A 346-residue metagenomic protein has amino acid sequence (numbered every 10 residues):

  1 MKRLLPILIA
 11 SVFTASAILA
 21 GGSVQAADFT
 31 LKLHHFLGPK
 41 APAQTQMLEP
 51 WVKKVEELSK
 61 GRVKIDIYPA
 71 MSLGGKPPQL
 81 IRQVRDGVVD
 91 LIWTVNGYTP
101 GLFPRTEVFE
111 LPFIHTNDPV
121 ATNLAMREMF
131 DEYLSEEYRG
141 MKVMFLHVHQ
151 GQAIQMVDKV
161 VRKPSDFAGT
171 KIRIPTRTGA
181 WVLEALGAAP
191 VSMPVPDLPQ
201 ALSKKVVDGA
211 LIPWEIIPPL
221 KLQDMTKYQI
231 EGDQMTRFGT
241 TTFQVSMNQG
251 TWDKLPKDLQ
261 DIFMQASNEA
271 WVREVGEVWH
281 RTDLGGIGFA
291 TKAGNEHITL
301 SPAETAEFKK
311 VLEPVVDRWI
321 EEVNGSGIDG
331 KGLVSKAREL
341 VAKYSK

Functional and structural regions predicted by a protein language model:
M1-V12: Bacterial N-terminal signal peptides that target proteins for export
I9, A26-V120, E136-K346: N-terminal secretory/targeting leader peptides
I18-A26: Sec/Tat signal peptide C-region and signal peptidase I cleavage site
N123-R139: Hinge/lid segment of periplasmic solute-binding proteins
